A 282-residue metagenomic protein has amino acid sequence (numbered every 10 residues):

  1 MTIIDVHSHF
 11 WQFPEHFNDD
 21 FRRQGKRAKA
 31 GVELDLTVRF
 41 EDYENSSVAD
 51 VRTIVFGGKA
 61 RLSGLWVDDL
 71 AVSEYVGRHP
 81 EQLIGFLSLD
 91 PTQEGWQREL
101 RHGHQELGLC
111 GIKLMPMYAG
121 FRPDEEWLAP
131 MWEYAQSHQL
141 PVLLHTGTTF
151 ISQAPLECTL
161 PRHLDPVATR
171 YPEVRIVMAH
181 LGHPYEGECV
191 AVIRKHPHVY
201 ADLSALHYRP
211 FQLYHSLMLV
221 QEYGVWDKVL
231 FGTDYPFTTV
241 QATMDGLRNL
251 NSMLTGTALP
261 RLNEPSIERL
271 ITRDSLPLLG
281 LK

Functional and structural regions predicted by a protein language model:
M1-N45, A49-R52, H102, V225-L230 (+1 more regions): Mid-to-C-terminal alpha-helical segments outside catalytic/metal-binding sites
H7, V72, V76, G103 (+8 more regions): Conserved, mostly hydrophobic/aromatic
H9-P14, A60-S63, P91-G95, A119 (+4 more regions): Active-site environment of divalent metal-dependent phosphoester hydrolases
F13-D20, W66-D68, E99, A154-L156 (+3 more regions): Short aromatic-enriched loop/helix-cap "lid" or pocket-rim segments at secondary-structure transitions that line
L34-Y43, V67-S73, W96-E99, P161-H163 (+2 more regions): Alpha-helical scaffolding within the catalytic cores of extracellular/periplasmic polymer-degrading hydrolases
R52, L62-C158, V199: Active-site gating/metal-coordination segments in enzymes
G77-Q82, R170-E173, K195-H198, Y223-G224 (+1 more regions): Short helix-capping segments at alpha-helix termini
C110-G111, D124-F231: Catalytic pocket-lining loop regions of alpha/beta-barrel enzymes, especially the amidohydrolase/enolase/GH5 lineages
